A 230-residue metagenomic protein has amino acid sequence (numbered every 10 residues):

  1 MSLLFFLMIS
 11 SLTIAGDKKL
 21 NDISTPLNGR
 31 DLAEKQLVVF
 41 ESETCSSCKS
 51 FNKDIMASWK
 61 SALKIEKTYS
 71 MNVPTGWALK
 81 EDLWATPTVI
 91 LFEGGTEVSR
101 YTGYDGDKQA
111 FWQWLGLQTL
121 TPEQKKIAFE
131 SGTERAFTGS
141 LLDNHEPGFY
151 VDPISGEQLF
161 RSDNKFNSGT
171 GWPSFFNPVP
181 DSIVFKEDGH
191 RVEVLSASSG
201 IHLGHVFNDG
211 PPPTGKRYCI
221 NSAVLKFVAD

Functional and structural regions predicted by a protein language model:
T13-A15: Boundary at the C-terminal end of the N-terminal hydrophobic targeting segment
S24-S61, D143-F160: Local sequence-structure signature of Cys/Sec-based thiol-disulfide redox active-site neighborhoods
V39-E41, K60-G76: Thiol-based oxidoreductase modules, predominantly thioredoxin-like and allied folds used for disulfide exchange
W77-T86, S99-G106: Thiol/disulfide oxidoreductase modules built on the thioredoxin-like
K80-I90, H190-E193: Structural micro-motif
L91-Q118: Non-catalytic, surface beta->alpha helical segment in thiol-disulfide oxidoreductase systems
L120-D230: A short Gly-Trp-Pro
